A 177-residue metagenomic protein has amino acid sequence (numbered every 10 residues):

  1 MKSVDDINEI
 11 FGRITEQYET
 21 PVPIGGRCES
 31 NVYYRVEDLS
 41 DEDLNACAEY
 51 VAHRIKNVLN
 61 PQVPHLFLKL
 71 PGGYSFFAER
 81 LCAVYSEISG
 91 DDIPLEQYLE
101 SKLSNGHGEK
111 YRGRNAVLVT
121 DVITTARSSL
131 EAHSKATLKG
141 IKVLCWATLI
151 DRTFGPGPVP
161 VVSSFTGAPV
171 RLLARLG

Functional and structural regions predicted by a protein language model:
M1-L59: Active-site-facing substrate-recognition patch
K2-I10, H133-G177: PRPP-dependent phosphoribosyltransferase catalytic core
S40, Y74, T125, R152-G155: Alpha-helix N-cap/loop-to-helix initiation residues
P61-G73, A147: Short glycine-rich phosphate-binding loop at a beta-alpha junction
Q62-P64, G113-N115, V143: A general structural motif
F67, P94-Y98, C145-D151: Short, hydrophobic beta-strand segments that form beta-sheet elements in well-ordered domains
G72-T120, T124-A132: Short, glycine/charge-rich flexible loops or terminal/linker lids adjacent to PRPP-binding catalytic cores
